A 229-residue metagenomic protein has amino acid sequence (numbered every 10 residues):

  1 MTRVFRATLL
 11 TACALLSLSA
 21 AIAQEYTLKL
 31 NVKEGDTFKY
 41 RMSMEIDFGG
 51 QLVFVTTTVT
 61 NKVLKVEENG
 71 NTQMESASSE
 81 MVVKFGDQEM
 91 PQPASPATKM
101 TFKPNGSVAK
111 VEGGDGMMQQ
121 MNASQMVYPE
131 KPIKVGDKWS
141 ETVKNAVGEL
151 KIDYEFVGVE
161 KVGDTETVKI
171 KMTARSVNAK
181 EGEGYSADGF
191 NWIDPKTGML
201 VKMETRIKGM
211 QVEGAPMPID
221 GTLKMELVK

Functional and structural regions predicted by a protein language model:
M1-T11: Bacterial N-terminal signal peptides that target proteins for export
L15-A23: C-terminal segment of classical bacterial N-terminal signal peptides
A23-P104, G114, E141-K229: Acidic, serine/threonine-rich low-complexity disordered tracts
Q24-Y26, A123-Y128: Short alpha-helix capping/helix-loop boundary micro-motifs
S107-Q120: Short, basic/aromatic beta-hairpin or loop at an interaction surface
K134-V135: Amphipathic alpha-helical hairpins
